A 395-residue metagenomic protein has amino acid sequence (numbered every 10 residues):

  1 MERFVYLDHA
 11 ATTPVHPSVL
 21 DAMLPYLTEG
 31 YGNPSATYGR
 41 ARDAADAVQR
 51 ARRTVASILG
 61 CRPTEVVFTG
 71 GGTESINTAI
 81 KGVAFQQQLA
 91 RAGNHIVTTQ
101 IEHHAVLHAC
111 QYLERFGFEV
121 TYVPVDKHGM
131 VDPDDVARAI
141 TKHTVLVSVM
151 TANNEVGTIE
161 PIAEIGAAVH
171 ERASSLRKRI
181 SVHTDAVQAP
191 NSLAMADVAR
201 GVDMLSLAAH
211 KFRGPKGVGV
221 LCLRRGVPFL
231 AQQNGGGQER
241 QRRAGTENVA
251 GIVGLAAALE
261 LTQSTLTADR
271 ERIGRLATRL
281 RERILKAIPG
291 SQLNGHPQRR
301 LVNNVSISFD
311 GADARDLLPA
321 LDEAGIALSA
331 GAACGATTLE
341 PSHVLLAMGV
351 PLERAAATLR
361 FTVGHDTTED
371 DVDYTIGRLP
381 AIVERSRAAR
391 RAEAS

Functional and structural regions predicted by a protein language model:
M1-S395: Pyridoxal 5′-phosphate
